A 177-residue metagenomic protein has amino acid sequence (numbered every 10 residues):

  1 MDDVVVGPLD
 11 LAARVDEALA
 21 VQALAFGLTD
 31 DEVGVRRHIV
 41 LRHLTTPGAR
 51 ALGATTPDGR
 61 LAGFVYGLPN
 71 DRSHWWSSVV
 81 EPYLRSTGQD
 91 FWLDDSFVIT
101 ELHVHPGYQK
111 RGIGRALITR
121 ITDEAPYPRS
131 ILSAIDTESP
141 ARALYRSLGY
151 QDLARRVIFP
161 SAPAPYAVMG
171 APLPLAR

Functional and structural regions predicted by a protein language model:
M1-H38, T46, A51-L61: Short amphipathic alpha-helix that is part of the acyltransferase structural core
V5-R14, V35-H38, I113-T137: C-terminal/domain-terminus segments
R60-G63, P140: Glycine-rich acetyl-CoA-binding "A-motif" of GNAT/NAT acetyltransferases
Y66-E101, F159-S161: Conserved acyl-donor/pantetheine-binding loop and adjacent beta-alpha core of acyl/acetyltransferases and related
I99, V104-P106, K110-D123, A143-S147: Conserved acetyl-CoA-binding loop-helix of GNAT-fold acetyltransferases
P106-Q109, T122, I131-R142, I158-P165 (+1 more regions): Conserved beta-strand-loop-alpha-helix junction that forms the acyl-donor binding cleft
